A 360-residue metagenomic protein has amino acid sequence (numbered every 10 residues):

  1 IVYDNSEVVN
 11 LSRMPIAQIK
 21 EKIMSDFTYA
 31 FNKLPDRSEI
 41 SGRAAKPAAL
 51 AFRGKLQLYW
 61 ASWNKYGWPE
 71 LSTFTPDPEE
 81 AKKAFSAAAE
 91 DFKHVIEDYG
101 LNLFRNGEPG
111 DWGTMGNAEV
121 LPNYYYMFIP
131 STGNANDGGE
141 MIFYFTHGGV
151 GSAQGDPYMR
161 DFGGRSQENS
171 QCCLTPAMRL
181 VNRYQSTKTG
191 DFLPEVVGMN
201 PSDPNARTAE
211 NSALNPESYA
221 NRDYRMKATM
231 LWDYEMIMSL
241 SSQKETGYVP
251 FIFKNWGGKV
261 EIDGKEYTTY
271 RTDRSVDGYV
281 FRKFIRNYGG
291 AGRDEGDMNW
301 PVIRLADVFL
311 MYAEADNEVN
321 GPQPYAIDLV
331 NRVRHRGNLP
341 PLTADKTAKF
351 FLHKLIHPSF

Functional and structural regions predicted by a protein language model:
I1-Q171, G190-F360: Acidic/polar-rich alpha-helix caps and helix-coil junctions
